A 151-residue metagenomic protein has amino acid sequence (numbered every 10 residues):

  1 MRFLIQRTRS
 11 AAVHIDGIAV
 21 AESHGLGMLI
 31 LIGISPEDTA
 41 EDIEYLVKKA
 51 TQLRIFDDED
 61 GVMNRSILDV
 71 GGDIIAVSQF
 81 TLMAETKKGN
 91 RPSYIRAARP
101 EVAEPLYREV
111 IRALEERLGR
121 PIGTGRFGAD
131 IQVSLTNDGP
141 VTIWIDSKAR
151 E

Functional and structural regions predicted by a protein language model:
M1-G89, S93, P105-E151: N-terminal, polar/charged subdomain of small-to-medium soluble alpha/beta proteins
A97-P105: A short acidic, glycine-rich active-site loop that binds or catalyzes chemistry on phosphate/adenosine moieties
